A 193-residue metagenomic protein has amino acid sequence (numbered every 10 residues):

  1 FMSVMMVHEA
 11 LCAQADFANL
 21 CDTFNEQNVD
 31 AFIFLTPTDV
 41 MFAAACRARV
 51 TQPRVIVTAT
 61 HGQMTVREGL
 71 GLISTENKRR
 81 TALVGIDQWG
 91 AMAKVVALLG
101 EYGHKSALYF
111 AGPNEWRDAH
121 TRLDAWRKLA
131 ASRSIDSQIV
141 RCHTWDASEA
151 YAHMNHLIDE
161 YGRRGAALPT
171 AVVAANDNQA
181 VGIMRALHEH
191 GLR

Functional and structural regions predicted by a protein language model:
F1-Q14, A18-F34, V40-R193: Bacterial carbohydrate/catabolite-sensing allosteric modules
